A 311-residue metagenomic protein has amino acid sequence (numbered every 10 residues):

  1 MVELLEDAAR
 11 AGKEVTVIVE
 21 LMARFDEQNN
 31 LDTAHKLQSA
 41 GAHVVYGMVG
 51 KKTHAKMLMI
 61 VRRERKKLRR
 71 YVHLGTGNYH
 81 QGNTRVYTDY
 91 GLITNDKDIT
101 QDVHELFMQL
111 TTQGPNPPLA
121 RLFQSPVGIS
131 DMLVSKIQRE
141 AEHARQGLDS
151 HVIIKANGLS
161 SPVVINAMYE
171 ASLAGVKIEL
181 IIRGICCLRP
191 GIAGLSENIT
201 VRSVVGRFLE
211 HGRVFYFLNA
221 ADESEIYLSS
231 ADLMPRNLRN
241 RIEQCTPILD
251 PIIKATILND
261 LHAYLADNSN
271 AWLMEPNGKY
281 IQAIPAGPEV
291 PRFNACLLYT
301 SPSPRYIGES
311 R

Functional and structural regions predicted by a protein language model:
M1, A23-N29, K52-A55, Y79-N83 (+7 more regions): Flexible loop/turn segments at secondary-structure boundaries
M1-H43, K136-T200: Primarily the HKD phosphodiesterase
V19-A23, Y46-M48, V61, G75-T76 (+9 more regions): Active-site proximal loops enriched in glycine and acidic residues that flank catalytic Cys/His/Asp and coordinate
V19-L21, F25-V86, V201-A220, I226: Phosphate/diphosphate-binding loops
M59-V134, D222-S230, M234-A295: Signature of lipid phosphatidyltransferase scaffolds
Q146-L148, S172-L173, A193-S196, G206-E210 (+4 more regions): A structural signal for short secondary-structure junctions
Y299-Y306: Conserved small/polar residues in nucleotide/adenosyl-binding loops
S310-R311: Hydrophobic alpha-helical segments, chiefly the membrane-spanning helices and signal/signal-anchor peptides
